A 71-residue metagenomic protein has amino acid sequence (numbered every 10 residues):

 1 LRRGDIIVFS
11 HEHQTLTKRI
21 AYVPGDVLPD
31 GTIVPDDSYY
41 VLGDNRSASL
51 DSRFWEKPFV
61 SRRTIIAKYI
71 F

Functional and structural regions predicted by a protein language model:
L1-F71: Extended hydrophobic leader/signal-anchor segments used for secretion and membrane insertion
